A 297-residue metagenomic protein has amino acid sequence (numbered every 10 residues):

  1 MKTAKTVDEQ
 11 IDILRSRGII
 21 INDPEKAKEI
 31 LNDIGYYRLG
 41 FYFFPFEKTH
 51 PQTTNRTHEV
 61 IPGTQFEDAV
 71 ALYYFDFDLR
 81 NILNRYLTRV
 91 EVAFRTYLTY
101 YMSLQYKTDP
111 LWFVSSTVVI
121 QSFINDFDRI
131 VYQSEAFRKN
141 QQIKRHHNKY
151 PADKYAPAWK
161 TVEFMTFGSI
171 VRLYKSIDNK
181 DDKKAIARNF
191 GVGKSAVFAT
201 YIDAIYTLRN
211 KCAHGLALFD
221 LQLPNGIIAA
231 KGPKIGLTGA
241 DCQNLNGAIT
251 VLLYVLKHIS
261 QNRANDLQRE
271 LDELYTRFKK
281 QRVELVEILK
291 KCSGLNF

Functional and structural regions predicted by a protein language model:
M1-L208, F219-F297: Extended intrinsically disordered or low-complexity regions, especially N/C-terminal cytosolic tails and loops, rather
G215: Acidic/aromatic/glycine-rich contiguous surface patches that form carbohydrate-binding/processing clefts and analogous
